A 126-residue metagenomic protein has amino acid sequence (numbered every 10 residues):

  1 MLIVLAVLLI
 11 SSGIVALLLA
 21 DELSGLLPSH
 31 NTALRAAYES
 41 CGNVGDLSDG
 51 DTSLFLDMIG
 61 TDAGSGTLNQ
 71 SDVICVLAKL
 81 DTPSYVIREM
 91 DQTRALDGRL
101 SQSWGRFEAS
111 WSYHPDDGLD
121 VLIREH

Functional and structural regions predicted by a protein language model:
L2-A16: Hydrophobic membrane-insertion alpha-helices, especially the h-region of bacterial N-terminal signal peptides
S12-N31: C-terminal region of N-terminal signal peptides and the immediate post-cleavage residues of exported proteins
E22, A33, S71-C75: Exposed alpha-helical structural elements
H30-I59: Compositionally biased P/S/T/G-rich terminal and signal peptide-adjacent segments that lie outside catalytic cores
C41, R94-L96, G105: Residues that act as N-cap/strand-start positions at coil-to-secondary-structure junctions
S48-A95: Mature extracytoplasmic domains of secretory-pathway proteins
D57-G64, P115, L122-H126: Secondary-structure transition/turn motif
L100-G118, I123: Short, exposed beta-strand-loop hairpins at the edges of beta-sheets in extracellular/periplasmic proteins
